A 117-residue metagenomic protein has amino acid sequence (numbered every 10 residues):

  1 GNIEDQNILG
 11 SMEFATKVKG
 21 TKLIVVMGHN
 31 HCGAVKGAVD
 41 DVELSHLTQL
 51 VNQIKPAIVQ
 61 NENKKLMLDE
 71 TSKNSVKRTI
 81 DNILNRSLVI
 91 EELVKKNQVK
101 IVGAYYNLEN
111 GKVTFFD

Functional and structural regions predicted by a protein language model:
G1-T21, G33-D117: Divalent-metal-activated hydrolytic enzyme cores
V26: Conserved functional hotspot residues or short segments at active or partner-binding sites across diverse domains
H29: Conserved Motif II region of HX4D acyltransferases
